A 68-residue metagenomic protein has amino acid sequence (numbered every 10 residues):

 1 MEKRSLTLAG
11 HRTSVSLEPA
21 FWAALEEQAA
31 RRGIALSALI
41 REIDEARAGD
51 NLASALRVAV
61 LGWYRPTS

Functional and structural regions predicted by a protein language model:
M1-S16, E26: Short Lys/Arg-rich basic patches
H11, F21-W22, Y64: Aromatic side chains
R12, S16, I34, R47-N51: Residues at secondary-structure transition points
S14, A38, A55: Residues in the helix-turn-helix
A20-E45: Surface-exposed, Lys/Arg-rich phosphate-binding patches that contact polyanionic backbones
E45-S68: C-terminal structural segments of small proteins and small subunits
